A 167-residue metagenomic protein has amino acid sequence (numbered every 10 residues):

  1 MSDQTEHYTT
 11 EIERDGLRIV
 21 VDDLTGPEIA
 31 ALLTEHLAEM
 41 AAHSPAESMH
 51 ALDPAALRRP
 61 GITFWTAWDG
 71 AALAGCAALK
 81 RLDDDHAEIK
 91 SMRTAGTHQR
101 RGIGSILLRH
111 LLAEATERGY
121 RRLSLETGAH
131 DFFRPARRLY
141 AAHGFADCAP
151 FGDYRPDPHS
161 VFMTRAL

Functional and structural regions predicted by a protein language model:
S2-D15, T127, G152-D153, D157-L167: Terminal substrate-recognition subdomain of acyl/acetyltransferases
E13-K90, A95, L108-R109, E114 (+3 more regions): Acetyl-CoA-dependent GNAT
D85, R121-L123, A146: Short acidic/polar active-site loop segments enriched in Thr and Asp
A95-T97, R101: Active-site acidic-Proline motif in GNAT/NAT acetyltransferases
R101, S105, R109: Residues forming the Rossmann-fold NAD(P)(H) cofactor-binding site
S105, A129-A149, P156-P158: Conserved active-site alpha-helix within GNAT-family acetyltransferase domains
A115-G128: Conserved GNAT acetyl-CoA-binding A-motif
